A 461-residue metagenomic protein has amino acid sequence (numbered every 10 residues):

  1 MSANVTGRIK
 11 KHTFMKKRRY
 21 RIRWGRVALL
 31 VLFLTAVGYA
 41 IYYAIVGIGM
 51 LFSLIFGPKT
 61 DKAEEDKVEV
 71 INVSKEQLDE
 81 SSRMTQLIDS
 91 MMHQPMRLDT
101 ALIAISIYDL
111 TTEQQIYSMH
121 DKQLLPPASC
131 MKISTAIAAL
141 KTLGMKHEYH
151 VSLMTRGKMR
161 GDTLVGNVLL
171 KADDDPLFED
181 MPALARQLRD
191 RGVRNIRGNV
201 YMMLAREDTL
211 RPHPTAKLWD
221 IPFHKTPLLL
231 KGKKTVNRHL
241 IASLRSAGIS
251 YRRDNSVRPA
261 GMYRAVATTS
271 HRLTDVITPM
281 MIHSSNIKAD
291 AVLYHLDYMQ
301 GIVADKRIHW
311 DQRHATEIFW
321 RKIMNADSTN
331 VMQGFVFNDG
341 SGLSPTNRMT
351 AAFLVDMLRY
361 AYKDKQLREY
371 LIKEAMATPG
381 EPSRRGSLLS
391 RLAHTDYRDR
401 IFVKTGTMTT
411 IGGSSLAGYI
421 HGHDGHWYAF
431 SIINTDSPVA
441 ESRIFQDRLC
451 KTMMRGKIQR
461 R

Functional and structural regions predicted by a protein language model:
M1-G25: N-terminal Lys/Arg-rich, disordered targeting/topogenic segments
K16-A44: N-terminal Sec-pathway targeting helices
I55-L124, L184-R191: Beta-lactamase-like hydrolase cores
E80-R83, H93-Q94, I116-S118, Y298-R461: Small-residue-rich helix-loop
E113, P127-K146, V200, H239-L240 (+2 more regions): Active-site SXXK
N167-I241: Polar, glycine-rich mid-to-C-terminal structural blocks that act as macromolecule-binding/assembly scaffolds
R194-G198, A216-K373: A small/polar active-site loop signature that marks catalytic segments
